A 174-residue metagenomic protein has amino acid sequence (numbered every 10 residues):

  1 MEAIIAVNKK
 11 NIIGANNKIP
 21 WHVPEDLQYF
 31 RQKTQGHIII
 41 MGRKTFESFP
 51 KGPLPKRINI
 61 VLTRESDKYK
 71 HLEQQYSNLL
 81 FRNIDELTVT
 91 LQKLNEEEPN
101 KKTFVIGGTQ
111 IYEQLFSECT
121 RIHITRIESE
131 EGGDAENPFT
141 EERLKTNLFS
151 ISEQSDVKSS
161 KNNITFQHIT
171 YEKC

Functional and structural regions predicted by a protein language model:
M1-C174: Enzymes that bind and transform nitrogen-containing heteroaromatic metabolites
